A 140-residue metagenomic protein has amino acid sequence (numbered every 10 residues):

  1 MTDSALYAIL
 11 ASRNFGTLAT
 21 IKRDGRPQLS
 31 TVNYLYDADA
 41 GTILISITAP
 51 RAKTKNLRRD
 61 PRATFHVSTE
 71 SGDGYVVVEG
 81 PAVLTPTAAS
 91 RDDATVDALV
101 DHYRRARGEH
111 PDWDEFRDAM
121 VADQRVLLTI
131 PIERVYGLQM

Functional and structural regions predicted by a protein language model:
M1-T17: Short, basic/aromatic recognition patches
S12-R13, D60, D123-Q124: Structured helix-beta-strand junction loops
N14-A49, A63-V67, V76-V78: Short beta-strand segments
S71: AMP-binding (ANL) adenylation modules
G74-M140: Charged, gly/pro-rich active-site loop segments
